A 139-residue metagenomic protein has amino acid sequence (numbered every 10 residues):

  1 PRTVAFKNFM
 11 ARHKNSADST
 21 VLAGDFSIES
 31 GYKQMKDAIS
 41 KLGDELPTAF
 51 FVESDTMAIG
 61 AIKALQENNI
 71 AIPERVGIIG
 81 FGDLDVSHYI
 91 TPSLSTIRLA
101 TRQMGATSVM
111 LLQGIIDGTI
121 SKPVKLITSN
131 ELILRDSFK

Functional and structural regions predicted by a protein language model:
P1, S27-S30, E53, I78: A generic short alpha-helical patch detector that favors 3-5-residue windows in or near N-terminal regions
P1-N8, I59: Secondary-structure junction motif
R2-A5, Q34, S108: Internal, well-ordered alpha-helical segments in soluble enzyme and binding-protein domains
R2-T3, G24, G105, K125: A structural signal for well-ordered alpha-helical scaffolds and beta->alpha junctions
V4, E29, R102-Q103: A generic "alpha-helical surface" signal
K7-Y32: Short beta-strand elements in bilobed, periplasmic/extracellular small-molecule ligand-binding domains
M35-I39: Conserved amphipathic alpha-helix within the SDR
S40-K139: Flexible loop/turn connectors
